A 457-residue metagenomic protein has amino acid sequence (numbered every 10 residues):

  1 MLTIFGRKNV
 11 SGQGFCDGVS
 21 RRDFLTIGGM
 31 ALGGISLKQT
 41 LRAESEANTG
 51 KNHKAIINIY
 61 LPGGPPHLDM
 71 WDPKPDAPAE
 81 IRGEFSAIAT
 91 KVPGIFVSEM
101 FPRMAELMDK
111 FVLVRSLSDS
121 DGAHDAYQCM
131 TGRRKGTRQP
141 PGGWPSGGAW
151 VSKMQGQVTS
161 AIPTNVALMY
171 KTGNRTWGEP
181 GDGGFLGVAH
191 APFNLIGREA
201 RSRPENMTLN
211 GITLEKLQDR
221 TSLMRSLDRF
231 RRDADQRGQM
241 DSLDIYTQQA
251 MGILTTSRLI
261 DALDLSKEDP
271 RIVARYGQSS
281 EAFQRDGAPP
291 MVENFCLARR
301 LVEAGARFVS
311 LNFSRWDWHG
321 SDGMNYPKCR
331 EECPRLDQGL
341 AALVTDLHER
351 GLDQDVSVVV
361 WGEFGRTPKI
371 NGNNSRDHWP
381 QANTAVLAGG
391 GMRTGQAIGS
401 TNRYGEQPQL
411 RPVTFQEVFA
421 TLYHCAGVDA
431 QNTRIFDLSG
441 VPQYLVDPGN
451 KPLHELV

Functional and structural regions predicted by a protein language model:
M1-V457: Ligand-binding pockets and gating/stacking loops
